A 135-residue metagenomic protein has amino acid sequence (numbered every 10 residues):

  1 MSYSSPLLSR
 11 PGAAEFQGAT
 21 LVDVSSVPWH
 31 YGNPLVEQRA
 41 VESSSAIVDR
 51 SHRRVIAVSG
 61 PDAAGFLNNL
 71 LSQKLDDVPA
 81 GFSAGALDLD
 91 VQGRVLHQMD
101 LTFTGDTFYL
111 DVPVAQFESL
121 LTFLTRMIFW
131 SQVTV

Functional and structural regions predicted by a protein language model:
M1-V135: Basic, glycine/lysine-rich polyanion-binding surfaces/domains
